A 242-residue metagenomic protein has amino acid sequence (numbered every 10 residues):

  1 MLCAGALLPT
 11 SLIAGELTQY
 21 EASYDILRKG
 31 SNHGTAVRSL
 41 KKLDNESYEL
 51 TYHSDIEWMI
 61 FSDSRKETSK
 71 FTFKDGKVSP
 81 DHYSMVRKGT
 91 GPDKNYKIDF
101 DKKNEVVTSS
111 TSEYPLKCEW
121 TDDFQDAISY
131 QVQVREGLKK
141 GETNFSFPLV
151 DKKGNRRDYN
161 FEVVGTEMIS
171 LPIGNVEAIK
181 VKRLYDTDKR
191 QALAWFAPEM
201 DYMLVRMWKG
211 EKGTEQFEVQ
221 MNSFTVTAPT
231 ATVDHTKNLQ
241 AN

Functional and structural regions predicted by a protein language model:
M1-A4: Sec-dependent signal peptide recognition, specifically the positively charged N-region followed immediately by
L7, E119, V164: Residue-level signal for pocket-adjacent positions within structured domains
P9-S11: N-terminal signal peptide c-region/cleavage motif recognized by signal peptidases
G15-K102, K139-N242: Acidic, serine/threonine-rich low-complexity disordered tracts
G91-G137: Hydrophobic, well-structured mid-protein blocks that either form specific transmembrane helices
